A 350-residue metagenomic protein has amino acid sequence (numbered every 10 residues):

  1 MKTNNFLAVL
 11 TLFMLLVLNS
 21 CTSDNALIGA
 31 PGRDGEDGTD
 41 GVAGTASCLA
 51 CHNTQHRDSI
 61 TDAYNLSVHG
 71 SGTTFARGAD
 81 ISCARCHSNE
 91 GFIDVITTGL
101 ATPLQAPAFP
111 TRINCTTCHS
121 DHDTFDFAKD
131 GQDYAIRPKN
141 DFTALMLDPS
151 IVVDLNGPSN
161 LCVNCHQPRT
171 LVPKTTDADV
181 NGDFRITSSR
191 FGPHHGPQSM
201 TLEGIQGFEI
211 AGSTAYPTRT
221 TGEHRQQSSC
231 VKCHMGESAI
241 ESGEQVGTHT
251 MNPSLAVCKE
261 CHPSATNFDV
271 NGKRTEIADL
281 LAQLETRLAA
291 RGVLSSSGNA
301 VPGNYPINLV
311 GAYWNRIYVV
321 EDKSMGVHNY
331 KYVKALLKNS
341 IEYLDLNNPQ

Functional and structural regions predicted by a protein language model:
M1-L10: Bacterial N-terminal signal peptides that target proteins for export
L7, A43-A46, S59, G78-I81 (+10 more regions): Generic recognition of stable, solvent-exposed alpha-helical segments in well-folded globular domains
V17-S20: C-terminal motif of bacterial Sec signal peptides marking the signal peptidase cleavage site
T22-N156, N164, T170-T250, V319: Sequence context of c-type cytochrome heme-c attachment sites
Y64, L161, C261, S340: Divalent metal-coordination and catalytic microenvironments
E241-E276: Hydrophobic, helix-length membrane anchors
P263-Q350: Mature extracytoplasmic or organellar-lumen-exposed domains after removal of signal/transit peptides
